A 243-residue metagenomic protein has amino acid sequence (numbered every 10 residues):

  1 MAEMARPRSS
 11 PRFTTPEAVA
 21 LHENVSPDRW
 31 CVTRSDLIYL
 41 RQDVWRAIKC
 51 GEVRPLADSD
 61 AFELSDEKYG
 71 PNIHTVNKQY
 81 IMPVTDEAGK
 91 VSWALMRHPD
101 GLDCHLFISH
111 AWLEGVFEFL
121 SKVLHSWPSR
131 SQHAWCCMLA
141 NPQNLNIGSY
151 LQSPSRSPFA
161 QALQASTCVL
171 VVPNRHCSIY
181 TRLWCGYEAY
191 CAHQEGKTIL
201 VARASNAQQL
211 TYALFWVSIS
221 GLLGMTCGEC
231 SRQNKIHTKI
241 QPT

Functional and structural regions predicted by a protein language model:
A2-T243: The feature represents the membrane-entry module of six-transmembrane cation channels
